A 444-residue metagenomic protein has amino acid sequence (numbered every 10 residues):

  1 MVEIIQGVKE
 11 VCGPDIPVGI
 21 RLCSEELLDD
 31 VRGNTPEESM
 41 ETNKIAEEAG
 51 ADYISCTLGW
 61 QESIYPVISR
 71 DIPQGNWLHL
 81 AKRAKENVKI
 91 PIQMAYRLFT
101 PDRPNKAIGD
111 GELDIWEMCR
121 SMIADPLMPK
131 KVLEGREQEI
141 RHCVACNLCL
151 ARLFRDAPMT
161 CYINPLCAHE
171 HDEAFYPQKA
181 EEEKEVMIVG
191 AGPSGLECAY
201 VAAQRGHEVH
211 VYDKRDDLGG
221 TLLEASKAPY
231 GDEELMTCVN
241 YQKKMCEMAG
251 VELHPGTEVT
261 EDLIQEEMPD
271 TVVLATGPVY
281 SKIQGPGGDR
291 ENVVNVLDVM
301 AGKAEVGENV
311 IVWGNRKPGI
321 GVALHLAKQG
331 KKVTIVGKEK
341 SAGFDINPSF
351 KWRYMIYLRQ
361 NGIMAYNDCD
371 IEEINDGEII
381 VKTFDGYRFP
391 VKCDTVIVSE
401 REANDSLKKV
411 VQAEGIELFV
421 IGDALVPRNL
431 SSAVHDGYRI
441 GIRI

Functional and structural regions predicted by a protein language model:
M1-V189, P193, E197-Q204, E208-V209 (+1 more regions): Flavin-dependent oxidoreductase catalytic cores
E25-D30, Q61-Y65, F99-N105, I123-D125 (+13 more regions): Flexible loop/turn segments at secondary-structure boundaries
I45, R83, K106-A107, K131 (+5 more regions): Well-formed, non-transmembrane alpha-helical positions, independent of function
E48, E86-N87, G109, Q204 (+5 more regions): Residues at the C-terminal ends
A51, L113, P269-D270, K392-D394: Local beta-strand N-terminus motif with an aromatic residue
E112, C246-L253, D289-N292, L358-M364 (+1 more regions): A short helix-to-beta-strand connector/capping loop
A180-Y212, L218, H254-M268, A275-N292 (+3 more regions): Rossmann-like dinucleotide/flavin-binding elements
E208-A249, A323-C369: Rossmann-like dinucleotide-binding cores of NAD(P)H-dependent redox enzymes
